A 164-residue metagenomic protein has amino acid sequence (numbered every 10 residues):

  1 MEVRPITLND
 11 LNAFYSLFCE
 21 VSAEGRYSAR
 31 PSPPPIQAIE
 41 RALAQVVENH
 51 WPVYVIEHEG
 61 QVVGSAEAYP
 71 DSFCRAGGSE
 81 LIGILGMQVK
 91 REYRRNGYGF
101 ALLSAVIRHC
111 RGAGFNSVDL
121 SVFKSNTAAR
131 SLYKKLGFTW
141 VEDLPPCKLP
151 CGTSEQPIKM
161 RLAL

Functional and structural regions predicted by a protein language model:
E2-S16: A short beta-loop-alpha structural element at the N-terminal edge of CoA-dependent acyl/N-acetyltransferase catalytic
L8-N9, S32-E92, L103-S104, H109 (+1 more regions): Acetyl-CoA-dependent GNAT
S16-P33: Helix-loop element at the rim of GNAT/NAT acetyltransferase active sites that forms part of the acceptor-substrate
Y93, G97: Glycine-rich phosphate-binding loop
G99, L103, S125-A129, P146-G152: Short glycine/proline-centered loop/turn elements that form peptide/ligand docking sites
L103, C110-S121: Conserved GNAT acetyl-CoA-binding A-motif
D119-V122, K134, T139-Q156: Conserved catalytic-core motifs of GNAT/GCN5-like acyltransferases
S154-L164: Terminal substrate-recognition subdomain of acyl/acetyltransferases
